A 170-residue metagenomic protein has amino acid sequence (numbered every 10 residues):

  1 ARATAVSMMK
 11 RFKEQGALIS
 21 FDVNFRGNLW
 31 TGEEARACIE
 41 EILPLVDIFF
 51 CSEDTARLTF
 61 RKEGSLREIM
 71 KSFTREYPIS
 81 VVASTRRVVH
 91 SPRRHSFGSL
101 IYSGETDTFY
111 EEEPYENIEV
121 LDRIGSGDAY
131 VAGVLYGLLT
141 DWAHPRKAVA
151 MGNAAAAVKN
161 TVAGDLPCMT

Functional and structural regions predicted by a protein language model:
A1-F109, P114, L139, A143 (+1 more regions): Ribokinase/PfkB-type carbohydrate-kinase core domain
P114-T170: Conserved post-catalytic alpha-helical subdomain immediately downstream of the catalytic base and nucleotide-binding
